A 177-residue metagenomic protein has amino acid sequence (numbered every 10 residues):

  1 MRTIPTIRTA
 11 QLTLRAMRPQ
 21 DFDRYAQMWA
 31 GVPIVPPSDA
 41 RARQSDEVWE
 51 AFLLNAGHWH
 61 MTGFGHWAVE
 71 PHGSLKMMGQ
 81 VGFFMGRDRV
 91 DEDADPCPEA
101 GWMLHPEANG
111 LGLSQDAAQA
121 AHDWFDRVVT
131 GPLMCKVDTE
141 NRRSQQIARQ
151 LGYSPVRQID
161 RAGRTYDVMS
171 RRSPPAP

Functional and structural regions predicted by a protein language model:
M1-E107, Q119-P132, K136, E140 (+1 more regions): GNAT-family acyltransferases
G110-Q115: Glycine-rich acyl-CoA binding loop
S144: Catalytic nucleophile serine of serine hydrolases, specifically the conserved "nucleophile elbow" pentapeptide
A148: Conserved active-site tyrosine of GNAT-family acetyltransferases
